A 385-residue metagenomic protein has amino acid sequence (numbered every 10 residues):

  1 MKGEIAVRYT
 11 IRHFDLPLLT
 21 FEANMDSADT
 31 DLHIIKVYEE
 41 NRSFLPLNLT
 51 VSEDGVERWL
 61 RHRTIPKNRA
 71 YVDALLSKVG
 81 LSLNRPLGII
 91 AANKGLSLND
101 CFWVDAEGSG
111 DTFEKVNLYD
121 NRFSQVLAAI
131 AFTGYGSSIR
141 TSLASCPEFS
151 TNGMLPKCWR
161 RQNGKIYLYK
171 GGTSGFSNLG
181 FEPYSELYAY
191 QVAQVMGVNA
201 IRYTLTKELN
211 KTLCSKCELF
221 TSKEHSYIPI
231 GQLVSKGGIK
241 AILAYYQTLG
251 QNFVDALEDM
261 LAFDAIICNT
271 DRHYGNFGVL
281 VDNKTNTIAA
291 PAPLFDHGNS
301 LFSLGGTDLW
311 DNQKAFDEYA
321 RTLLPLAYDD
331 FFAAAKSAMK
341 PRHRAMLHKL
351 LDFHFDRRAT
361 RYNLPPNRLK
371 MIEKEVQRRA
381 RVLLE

Functional and structural regions predicted by a protein language model:
M1-A262, I266-C268, L280-E385: Phosphate/dinucleotide-binding and metal-coordinating scaffold of catalytic cores in nucleotide-dependent enzymes
H273, G278-L280: Conserved protein-kinase catalytic-loop segment immediately C-terminal to the catalytic Asp of the HRD motif
